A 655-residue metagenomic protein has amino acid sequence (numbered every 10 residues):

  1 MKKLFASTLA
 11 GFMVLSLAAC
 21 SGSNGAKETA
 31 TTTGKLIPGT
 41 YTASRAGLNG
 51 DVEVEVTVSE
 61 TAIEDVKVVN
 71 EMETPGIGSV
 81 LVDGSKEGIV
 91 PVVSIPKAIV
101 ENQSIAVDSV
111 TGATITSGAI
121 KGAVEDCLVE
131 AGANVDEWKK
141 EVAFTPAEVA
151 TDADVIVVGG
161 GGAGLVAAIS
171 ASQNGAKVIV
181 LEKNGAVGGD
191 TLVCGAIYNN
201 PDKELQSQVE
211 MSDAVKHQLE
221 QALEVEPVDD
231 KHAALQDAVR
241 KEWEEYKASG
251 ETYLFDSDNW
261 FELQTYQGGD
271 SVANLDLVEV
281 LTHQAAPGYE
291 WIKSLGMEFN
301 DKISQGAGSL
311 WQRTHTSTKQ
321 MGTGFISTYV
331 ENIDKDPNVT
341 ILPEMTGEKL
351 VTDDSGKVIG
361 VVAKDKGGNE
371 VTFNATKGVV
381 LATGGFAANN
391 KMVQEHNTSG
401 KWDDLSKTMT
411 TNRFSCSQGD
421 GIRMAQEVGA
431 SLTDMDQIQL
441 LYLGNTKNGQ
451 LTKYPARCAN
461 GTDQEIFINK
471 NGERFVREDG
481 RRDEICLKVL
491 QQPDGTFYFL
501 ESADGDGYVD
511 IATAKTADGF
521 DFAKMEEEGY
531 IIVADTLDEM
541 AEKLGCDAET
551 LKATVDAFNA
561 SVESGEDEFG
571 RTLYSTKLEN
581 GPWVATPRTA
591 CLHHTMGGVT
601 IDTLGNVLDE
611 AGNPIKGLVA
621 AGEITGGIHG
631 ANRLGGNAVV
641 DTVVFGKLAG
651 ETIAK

Functional and structural regions predicted by a protein language model:
S16-A19: C-terminal motif of bacterial Sec signal peptides marking the signal peptidase cleavage site
T32-V142: Active-site- and interface-proximal helix/loop "cap" or "latch" segments in soluble metabolic and energy-transducing
T145-A163, I179: Beta1/beta-strand and adjacent pyrophosphate-binding region of the FAD-binding site in flavoprotein oxidoreductases
Q173-V193: Glycine-rich FAD pyrophosphate-binding loop
E224-A234, I422-M424, A430-L544: An anion/pyrophosphate-binding glycine-rich loop and adjacent beta-alpha core in soluble alpha-beta enzymes
Y253-E370, N389-K391, N445-T446, V555 (+1 more regions): Conserved redox-cofactor binding core of oxidoreductases
K349, T550-N632: A glycine-rich dinucleotide-binding beta-alpha-beta segment and adjacent secondary-structure elements that constitute
K366-N445, L648: Glycine-rich loop(s) and the adjacent beta-strand/alpha-helix scaffold that form part
